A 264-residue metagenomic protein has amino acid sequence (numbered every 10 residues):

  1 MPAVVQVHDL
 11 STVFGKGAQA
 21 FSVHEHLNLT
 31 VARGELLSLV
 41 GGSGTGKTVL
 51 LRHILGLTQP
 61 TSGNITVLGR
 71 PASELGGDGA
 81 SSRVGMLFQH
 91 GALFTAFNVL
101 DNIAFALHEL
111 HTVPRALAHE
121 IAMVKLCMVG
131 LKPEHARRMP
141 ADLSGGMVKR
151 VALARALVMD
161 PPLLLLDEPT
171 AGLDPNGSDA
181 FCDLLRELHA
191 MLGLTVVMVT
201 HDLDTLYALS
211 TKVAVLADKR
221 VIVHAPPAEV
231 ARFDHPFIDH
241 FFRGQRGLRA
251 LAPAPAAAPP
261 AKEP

Functional and structural regions predicted by a protein language model:
L55: Helix-to-loop junction immediately C-terminal to a conserved catalytic motif
P71-G85, E109, A116, V230-F233: ABC ATPase NBD coupling module
A116-E134: Conserved ABC ATPase "signature" region
M139-L143, M147: Conserved ABC ATPase signature
D160: Conserved catalytic motifs of ABC-family nucleotide-binding domains
L164-D167: Catalytic Walker B motif of ABC-type/P-loop ATPase nucleotide-binding domains
